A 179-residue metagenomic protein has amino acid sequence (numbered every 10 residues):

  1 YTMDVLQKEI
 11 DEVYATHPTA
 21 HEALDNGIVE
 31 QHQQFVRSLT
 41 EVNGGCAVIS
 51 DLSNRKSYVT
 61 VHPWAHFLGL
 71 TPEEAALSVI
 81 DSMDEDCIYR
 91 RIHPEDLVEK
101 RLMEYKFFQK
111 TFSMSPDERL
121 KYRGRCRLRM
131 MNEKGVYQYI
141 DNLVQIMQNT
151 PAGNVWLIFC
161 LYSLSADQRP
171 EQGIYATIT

Functional and structural regions predicted by a protein language model:
Y1-A23: Short, low-complexity N-terminal regulatory "tails/caps" that precede and couple sensory modules
G27-C87, T177-I178: PAS-family sensory domain signal
N54, G135, A152-G153: Detector for glycine-centered tight turns/loop "hinges" at secondary-structure junctions
A76-I80, E85-K110: PAS/GAF/H-NOX family sensory domains and closely associated sensor/linker modules
T111-V144: Per-ARNT-Sim (PAS) sensory domains and their PAS-associated C-terminal
N142-I158, A166-P170: Short loop/turn elements at sensory-signaling interfaces that couple input to output
L161: Sensory beta-strand/linker motifs that couple input domains to effectors
R169-T179: Sensory-domain boundary/capping and coupling elements
